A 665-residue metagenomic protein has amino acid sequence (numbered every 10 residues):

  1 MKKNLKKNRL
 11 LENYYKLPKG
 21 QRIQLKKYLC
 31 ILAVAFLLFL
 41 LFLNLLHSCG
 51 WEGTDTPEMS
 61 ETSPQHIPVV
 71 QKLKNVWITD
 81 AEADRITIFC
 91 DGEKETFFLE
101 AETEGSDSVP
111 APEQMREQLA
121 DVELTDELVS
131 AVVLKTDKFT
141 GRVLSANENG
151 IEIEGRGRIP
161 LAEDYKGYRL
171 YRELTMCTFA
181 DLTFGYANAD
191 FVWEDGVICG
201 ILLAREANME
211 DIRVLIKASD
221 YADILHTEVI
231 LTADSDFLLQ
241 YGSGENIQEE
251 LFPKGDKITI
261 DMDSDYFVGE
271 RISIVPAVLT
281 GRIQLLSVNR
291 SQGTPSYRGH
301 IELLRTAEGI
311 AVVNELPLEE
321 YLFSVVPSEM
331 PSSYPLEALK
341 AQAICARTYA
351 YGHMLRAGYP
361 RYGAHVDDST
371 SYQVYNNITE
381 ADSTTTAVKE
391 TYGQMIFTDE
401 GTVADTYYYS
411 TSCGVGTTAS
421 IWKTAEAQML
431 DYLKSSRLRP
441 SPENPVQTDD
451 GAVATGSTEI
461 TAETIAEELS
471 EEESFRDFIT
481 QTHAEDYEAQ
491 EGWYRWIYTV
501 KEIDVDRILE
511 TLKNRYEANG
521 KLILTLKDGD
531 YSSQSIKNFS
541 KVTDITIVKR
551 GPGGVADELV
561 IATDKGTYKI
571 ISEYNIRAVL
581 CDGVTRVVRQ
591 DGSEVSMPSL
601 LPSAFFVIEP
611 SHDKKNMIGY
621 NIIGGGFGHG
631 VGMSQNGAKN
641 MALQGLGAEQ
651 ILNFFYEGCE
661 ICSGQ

Functional and structural regions predicted by a protein language model:
K2-Q665: Conserved, single-site charged/polar hotspot
